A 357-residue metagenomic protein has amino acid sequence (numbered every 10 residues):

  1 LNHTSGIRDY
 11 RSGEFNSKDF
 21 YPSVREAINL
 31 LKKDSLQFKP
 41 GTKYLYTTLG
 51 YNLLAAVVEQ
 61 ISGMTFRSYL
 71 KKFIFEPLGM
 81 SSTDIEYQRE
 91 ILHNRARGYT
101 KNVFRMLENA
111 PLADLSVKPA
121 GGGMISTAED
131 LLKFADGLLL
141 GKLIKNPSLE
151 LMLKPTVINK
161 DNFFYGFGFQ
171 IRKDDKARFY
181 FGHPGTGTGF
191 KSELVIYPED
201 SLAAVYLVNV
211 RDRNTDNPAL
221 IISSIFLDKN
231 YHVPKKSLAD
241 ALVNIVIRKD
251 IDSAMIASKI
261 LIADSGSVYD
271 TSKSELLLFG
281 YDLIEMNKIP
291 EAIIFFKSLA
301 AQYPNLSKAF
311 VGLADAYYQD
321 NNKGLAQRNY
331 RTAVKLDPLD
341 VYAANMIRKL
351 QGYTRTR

Functional and structural regions predicted by a protein language model:
L1-Y46, M64, V103: Active-site-proximal loop and beta-strand segments within enzyme catalytic domains
E59-S62, S68-K72, E76, R105-A263 (+1 more regions): Catalytic loop of the DD-peptidase/beta-lactamase superfamily, centered on the K-T-G motif and neighboring
